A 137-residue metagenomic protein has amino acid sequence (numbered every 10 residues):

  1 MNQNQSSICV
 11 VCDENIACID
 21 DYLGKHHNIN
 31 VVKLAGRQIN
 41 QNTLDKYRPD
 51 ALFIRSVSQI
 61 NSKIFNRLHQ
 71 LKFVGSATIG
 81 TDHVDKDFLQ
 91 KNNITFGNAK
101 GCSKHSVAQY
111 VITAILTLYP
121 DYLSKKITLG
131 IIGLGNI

Functional and structural regions predicted by a protein language model:
M1-P49, I137: N-terminal glycine-/charge-rich "phosphate-binding" loop or analogous flexible N-terminal tail
Q5-S7, L71, K125-T128: Phosphate-coordination loops involved in phosphoryl transfer and adenosine-cofactor binding
C9-V11, F53, G75, G130: Short, well-ordered beta-strand segments
E14-A17, A35-Q38, R55-I60, T78-T81 (+1 more regions): Short beta->alpha connector loops
Y22, K33, R67-Q70, T128: Acidic/proline-rich low-complexity IDRs
D50-L123: Phosphate/diphosphate ligand-binding glycine-rich loop within oxidoreductases
Y119-I137: Rossmann-like dinucleotide/phosphate-binding beta-alpha-beta segment
